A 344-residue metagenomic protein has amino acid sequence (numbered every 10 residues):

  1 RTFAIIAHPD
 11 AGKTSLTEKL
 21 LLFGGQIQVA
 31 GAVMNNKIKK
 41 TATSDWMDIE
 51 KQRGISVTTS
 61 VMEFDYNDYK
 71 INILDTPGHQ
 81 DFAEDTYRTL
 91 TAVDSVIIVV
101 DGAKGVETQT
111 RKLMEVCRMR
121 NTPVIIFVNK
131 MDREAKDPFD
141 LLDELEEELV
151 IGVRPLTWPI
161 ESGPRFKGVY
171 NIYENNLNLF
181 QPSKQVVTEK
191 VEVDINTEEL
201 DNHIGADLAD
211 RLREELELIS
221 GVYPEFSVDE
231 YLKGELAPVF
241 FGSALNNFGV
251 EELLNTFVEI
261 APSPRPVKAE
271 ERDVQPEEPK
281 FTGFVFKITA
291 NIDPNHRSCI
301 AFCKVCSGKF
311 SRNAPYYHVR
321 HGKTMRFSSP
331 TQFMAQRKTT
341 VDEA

Functional and structural regions predicted by a protein language model:
R1-A344: Structural and coupling elements of P-loop NTPases
